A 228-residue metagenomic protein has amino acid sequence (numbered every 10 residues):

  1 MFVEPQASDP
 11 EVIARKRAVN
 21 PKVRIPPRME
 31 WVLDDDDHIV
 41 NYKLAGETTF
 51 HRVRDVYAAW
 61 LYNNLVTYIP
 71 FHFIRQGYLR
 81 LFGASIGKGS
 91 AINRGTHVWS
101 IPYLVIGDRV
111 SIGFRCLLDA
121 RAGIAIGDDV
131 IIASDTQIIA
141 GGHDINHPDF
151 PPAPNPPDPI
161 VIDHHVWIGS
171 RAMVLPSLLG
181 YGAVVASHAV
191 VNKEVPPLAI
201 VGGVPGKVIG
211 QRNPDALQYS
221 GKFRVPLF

Functional and structural regions predicted by a protein language model:
M1-A84, V204-F228: Terminal amphipathic alpha-helical/low-complexity segments used for targeting or macromolecular assembly
L65-G77, R94-I106, S111-L179, V204-P205 (+1 more regions): Flexible, glycine/small-residue-enriched loop-and-beta-strand segment within the central core of proteins
S90-I92: Extracellular beta-strand-rich, repetitive "passenger/adhesive" scaffolds that bind or process carbohydrates
S134, S187, P197: Residues that flank catalytic or metal-binding motifs in active/ligand-binding sites
S170-E194: Beta-rich strand-turn-strand
P197, G202-P205: Acidic, glycine-centered active-site loop in nucleotide-sugar glycosyltransferases
